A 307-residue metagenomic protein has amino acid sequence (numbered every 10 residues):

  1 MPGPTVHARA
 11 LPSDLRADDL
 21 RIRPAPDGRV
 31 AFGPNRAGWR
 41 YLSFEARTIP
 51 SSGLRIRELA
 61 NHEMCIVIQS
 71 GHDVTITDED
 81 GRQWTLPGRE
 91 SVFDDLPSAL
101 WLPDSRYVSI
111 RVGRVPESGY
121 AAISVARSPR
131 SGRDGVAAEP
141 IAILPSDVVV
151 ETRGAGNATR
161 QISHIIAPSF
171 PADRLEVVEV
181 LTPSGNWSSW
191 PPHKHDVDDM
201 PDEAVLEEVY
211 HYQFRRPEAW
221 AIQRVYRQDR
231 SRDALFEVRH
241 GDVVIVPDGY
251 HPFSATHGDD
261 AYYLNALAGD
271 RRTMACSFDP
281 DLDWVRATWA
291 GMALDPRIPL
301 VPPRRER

Functional and structural regions predicted by a protein language model:
P2-I56, E63-H72, T288, D295-R297 (+1 more regions): Hydrophobic, proline/glycine-rich low-complexity stretches
R23-R57, E63, A158-V209: A short glycine-rich, His/Asp/Glu-containing loop-to-beta-strand
F44-G113: Extended, compositionally biased flexible segments
F44-T48, C65, A99-W101, I123-V125 (+4 more regions): Conserved hydrophobic/aromatic beta-strand scaffold that supports enzyme active sites
L54-I56, A60-W84, S184, D196-V243 (+3 more regions): Glycine- and acidic-residue-biased ligand/ion/polar-headgroup-sensing regions
F93-G113, S128, E237-G258, L267: Conserved metal-binding segment of the jelly-roll/cupin
D104, R114, V125-P129, S163-A167 (+4 more regions): Short, structured patches in soluble enzyme cores that scaffold and shape functional sites
G119-I162, R224, L264-R307: Double-stranded beta-helix
